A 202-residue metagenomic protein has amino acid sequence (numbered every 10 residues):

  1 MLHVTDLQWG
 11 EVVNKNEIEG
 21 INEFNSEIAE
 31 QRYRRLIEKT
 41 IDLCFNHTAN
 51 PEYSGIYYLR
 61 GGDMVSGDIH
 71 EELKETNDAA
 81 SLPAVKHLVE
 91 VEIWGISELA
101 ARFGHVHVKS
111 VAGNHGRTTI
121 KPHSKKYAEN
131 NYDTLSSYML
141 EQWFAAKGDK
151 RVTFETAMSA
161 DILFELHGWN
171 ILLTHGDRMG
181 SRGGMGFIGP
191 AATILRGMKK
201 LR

Functional and structural regions predicted by a protein language model:
M1-R202: Extended recognition/assembly regions associated with phosphoester-bond processing machinery
